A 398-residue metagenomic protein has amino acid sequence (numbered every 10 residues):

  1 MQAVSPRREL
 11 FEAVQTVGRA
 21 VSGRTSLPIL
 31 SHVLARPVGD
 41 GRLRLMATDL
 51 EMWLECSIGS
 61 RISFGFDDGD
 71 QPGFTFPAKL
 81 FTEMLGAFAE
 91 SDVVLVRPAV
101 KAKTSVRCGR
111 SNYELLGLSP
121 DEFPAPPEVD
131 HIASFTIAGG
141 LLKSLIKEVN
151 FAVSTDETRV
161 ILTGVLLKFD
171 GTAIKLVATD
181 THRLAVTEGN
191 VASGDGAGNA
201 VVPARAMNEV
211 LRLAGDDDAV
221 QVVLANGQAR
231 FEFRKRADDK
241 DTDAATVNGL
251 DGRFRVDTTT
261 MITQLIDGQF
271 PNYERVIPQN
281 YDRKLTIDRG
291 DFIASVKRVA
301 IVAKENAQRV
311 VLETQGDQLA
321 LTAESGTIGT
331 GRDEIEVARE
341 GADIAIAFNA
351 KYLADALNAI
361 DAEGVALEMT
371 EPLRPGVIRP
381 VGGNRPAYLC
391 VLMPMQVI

Functional and structural regions predicted by a protein language model:
M1-I398: Structural preference for solvent-exposed beta-strand-turn elements and adjacent flexible terminal/loop segments within
